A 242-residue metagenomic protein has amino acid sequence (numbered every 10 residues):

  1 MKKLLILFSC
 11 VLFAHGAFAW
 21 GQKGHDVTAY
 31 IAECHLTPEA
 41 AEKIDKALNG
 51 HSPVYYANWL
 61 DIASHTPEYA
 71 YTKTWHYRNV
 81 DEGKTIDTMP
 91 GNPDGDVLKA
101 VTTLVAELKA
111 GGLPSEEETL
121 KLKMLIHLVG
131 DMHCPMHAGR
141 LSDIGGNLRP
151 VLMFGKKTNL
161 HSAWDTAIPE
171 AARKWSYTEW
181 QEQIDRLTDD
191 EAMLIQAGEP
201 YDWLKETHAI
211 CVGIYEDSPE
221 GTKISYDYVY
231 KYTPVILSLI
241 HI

Functional and structural regions predicted by a protein language model:
M1-Q22: Bacterial Sec-dependent N-terminal signal peptides
F18-W20, G50, K109-G112, V235: Long, non-globular segments of proteins
W20-N49: N-terminal module-boundary/linker segments of secreted carbohydrate-active enzymes
A40-H76: N-terminal, post-signal-peptide region of Sec/Tat-exported proteins
S64-E170: Acidic/His-rich structured neighborhood in mature extracellular/periplasmic domains
H76, I240-I242: Conserved small/polar residues in nucleotide/adenosyl-binding loops
V151-L239: An amphipathic alpha-helical core segment
